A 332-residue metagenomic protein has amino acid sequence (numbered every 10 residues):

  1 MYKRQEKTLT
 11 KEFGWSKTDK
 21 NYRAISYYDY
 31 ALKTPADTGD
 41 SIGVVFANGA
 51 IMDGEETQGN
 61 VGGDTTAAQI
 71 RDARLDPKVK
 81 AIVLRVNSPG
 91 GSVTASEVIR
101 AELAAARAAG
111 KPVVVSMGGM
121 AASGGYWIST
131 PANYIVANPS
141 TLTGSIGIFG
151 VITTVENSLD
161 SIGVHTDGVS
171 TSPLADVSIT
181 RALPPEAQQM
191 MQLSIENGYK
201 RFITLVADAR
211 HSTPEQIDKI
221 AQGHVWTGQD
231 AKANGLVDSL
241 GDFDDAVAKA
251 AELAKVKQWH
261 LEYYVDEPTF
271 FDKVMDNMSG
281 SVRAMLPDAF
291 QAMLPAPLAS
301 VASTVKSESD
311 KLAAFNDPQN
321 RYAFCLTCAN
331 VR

Functional and structural regions predicted by a protein language model:
M1-Y2: Conserved small/polar residues in nucleotide/adenosyl-binding loops
E6-A47, I99, K257, D276: Extracytoplasmic and endomembrane cell-envelope/extracellular-matrix remodeling and assembly machinery
S16-K17, A109, A122, A132-A209 (+1 more regions): Catalytic-center loop of serine/cysteine hydrolases
T34-S158: Cleft-lining beta-strand/loop regions that shape enzyme active-site pockets
G39-I42, F46-R71, D76, S194 (+1 more regions): Intrinsic disorder and flexible/low-complexity segments
A81, N133-Y134, L193, K219 (+2 more regions): Well-ordered beta-strand positions
F202-A221, V225-Q229: Secondary-structure end/capping motifs
D245-N277: C-terminal intrinsically disordered, low-complexity extensions immediately downstream of enzyme catalytic cores
